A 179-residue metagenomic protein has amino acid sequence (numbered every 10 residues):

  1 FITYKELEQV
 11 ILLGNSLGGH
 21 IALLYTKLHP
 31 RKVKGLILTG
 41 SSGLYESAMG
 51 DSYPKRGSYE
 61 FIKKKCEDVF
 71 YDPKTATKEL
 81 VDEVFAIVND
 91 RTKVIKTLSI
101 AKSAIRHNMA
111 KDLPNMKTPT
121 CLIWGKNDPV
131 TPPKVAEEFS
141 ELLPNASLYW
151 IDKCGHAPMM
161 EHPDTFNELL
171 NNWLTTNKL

Functional and structural regions predicted by a protein language model:
Y4, E8-Y45: Conserved hydrolase catalytic core segment
L23-K27, E137, N167: Short, hydrophobic alpha-helix immediately C-terminal to the catalytic nucleophile
S42-M49, P73: A short beta-to-alpha transition loop/helix N-cap that caps and shapes the active-site region
R56-T118: Conserved alpha/beta-hydrolase catalytic His-Asp/Glu region
T92, T131-K134, E161: Residue-level signal for the nucleotide or nucleotide-sugar donor/cofactor binding architecture
M116, L122-W124, D128: Short beta-strand/loop motif that positions the catalytic acidic residue of the alpha/beta-hydrolase fold
T118, P132-E141: Short alpha-helix in the alpha/beta-hydrolase fold that links the catalytic acid
A146-L179: Catalytic active-site module of serine/aspartate enzymes centered on a nucleophile-bearing elbow/loop
